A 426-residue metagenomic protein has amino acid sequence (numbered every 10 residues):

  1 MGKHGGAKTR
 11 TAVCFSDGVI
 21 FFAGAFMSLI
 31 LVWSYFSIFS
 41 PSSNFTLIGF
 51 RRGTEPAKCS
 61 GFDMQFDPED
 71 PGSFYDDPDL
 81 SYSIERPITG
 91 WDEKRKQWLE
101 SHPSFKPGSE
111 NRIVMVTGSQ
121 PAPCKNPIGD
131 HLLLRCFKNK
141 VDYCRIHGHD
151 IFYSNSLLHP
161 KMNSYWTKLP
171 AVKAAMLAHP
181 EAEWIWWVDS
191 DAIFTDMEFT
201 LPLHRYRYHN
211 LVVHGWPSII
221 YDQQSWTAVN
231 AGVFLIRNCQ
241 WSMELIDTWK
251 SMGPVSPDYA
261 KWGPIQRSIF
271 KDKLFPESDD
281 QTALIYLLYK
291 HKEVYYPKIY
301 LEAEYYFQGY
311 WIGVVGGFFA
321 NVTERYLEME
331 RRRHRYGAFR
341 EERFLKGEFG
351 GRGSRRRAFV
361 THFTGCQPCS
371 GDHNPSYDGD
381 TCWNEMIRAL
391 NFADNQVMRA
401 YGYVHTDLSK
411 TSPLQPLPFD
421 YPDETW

Functional and structural regions predicted by a protein language model:
M1-L132, C136, R356, Q367-W426: Juxtamembrane luminal stem/stalk of type II transmembrane Golgi/ER carbohydrate-processing enzymes
W98-P103, K125-D130, F137-K140, L158-H159 (+5 more regions): Eukaryotic intrinsically disordered and solvent-exposed regulatory patches
Q120-A122, L158, A192-I193, P217-I219 (+3 more regions): Short, solvent-exposed loop/turn segments at secondary-structure junctions
P121-L132, K161-M162, P264-F275, S376: Short, flexible/disordered intra-domain loops and linkers
P127-L132, S156, E198-L201, I246-W249 (+2 more regions): Short coil/turn segments at secondary-structure boundaries
C136-F152: Acidic donor-binding segment of Leloir-type glycosyltransferases
L158-H159, S164-M243: GT-A fold catalytic core of metal-dependent nucleotide-sugar glycosyltransferases, centered on the diacidic
T167-P170, A174, W241-T425: Catalytic core and acceptor-binding pocket of nucleotide-sugar-dependent glycosyltransferases
